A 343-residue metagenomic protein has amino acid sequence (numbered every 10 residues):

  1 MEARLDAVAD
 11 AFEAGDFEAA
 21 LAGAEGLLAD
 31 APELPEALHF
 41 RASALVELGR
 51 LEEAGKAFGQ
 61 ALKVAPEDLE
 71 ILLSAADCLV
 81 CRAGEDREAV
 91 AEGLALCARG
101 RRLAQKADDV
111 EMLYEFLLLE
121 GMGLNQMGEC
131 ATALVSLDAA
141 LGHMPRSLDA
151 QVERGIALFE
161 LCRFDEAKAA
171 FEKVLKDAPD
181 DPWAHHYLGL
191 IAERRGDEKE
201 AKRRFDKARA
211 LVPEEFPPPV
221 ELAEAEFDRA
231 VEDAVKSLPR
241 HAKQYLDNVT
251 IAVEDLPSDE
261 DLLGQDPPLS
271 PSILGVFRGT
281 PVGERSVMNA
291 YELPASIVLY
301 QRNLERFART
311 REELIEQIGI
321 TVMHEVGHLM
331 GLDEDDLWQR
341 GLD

Functional and structural regions predicted by a protein language model:
M1-E36, F40-E47, S74-A91, L119-Q126: Alpha-helical segment of the N-proximal tetratricopeptide repeat
A11, G23, L38-L45, A57 (+8 more regions): TPR/Sel1-like alpha-solenoid repeat signature
G26-L27, Q60-A61, R99-G100, A139-A140 (+2 more regions): Canonical positions in the second alpha-helix
D30, V64, L103-A107, H143 (+3 more regions): Structural marker of alpha-solenoid helical repeat scaffolds
S272-G319, L329-D343: Active-site scaffold of zinc-dependent metalloenzymes
